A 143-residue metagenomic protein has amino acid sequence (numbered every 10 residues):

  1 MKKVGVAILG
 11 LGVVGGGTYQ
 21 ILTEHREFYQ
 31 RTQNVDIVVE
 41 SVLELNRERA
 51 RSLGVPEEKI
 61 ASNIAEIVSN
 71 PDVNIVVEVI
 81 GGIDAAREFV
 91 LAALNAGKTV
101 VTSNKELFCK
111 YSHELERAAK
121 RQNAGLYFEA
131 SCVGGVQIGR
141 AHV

Functional and structural regions predicted by a protein language model:
M1-N95: N-terminal glycine-/serine-/threonine-rich beta1-alpha1-beta2 phosphate-ribose binding loop of Rossmann-like
V76, V100-V101: Hydrophobic residues within beta-strands of alpha/beta enzymes
I80, A86-A96, S103-G139: Rossmann-fold NAD(P)-binding glycine/threonine-rich loop
A141-V143: Conserved small/polar residues in nucleotide/adenosyl-binding loops
